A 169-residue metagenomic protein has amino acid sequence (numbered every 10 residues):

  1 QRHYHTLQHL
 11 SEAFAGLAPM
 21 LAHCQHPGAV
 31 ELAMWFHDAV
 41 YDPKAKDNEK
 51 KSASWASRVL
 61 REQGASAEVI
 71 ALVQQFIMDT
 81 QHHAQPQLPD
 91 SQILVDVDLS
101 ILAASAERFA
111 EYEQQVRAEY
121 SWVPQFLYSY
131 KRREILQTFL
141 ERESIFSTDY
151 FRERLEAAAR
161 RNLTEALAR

Functional and structural regions predicted by a protein language model:
Q1-L10, Y41-A53, A67: Active-site metal-coordination segments of metallo-dependent hydrolases
Q1-Y4, A15-H26, F36, A65 (+1 more regions): Divalent metal-dependent phosphate-bond-processing catalytic cores, especially two-metal-ion Mg2+/Mn2+ enzymes that act
A13, P27-P43, S52, V73-Q81: His-Asp-centered metal-binding catalytic motifs of divalent-metal-dependent phosphohydrolases/nucleases
Q25, A29, D47, K51 (+2 more regions): Alpha-helix N-cap and coil->helix boundary residues
V30, V40, V59, V69 (+4 more regions): Extended aliphatic helical segments
S52-A84: Histidine- and acidic-residue-rich, metal-dependent catalytic cores
